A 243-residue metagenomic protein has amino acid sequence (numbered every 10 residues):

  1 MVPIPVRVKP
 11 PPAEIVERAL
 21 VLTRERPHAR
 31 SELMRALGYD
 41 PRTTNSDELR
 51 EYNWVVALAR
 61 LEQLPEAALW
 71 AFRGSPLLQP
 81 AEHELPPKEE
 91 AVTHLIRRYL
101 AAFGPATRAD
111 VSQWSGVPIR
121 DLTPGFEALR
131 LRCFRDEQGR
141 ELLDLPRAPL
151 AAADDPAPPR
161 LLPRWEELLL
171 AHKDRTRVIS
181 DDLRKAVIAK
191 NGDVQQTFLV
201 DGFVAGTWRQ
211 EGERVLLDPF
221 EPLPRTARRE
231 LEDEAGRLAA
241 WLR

Functional and structural regions predicted by a protein language model:
M1-R175, S180-R243: Long, low-complexity intrinsically disordered regions
